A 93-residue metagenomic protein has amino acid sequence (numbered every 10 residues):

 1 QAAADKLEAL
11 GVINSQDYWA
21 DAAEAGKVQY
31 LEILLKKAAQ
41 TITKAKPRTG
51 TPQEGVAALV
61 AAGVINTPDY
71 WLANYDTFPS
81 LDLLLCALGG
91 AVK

Functional and structural regions predicted by a protein language model:
Q1-K93: Extracellular cell-wall/glycan-interacting regions and their flexible linkers
